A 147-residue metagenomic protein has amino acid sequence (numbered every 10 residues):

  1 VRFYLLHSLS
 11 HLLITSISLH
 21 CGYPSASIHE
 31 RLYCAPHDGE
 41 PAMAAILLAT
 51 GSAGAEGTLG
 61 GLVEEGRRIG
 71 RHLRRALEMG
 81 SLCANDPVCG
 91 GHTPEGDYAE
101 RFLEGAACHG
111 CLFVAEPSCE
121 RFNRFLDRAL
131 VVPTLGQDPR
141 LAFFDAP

Functional and structural regions predicted by a protein language model:
V1-P147: C-terminal accessory domains/tails appended to large, multi-domain proteins
